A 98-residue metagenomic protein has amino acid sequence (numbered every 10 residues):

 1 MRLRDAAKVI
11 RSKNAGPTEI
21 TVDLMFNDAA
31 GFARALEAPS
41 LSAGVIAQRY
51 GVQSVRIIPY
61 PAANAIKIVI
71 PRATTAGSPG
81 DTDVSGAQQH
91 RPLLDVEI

Functional and structural regions predicted by a protein language model:
M1-T18: Short, charged/polar N-terminal "headpieces" of proteins
A7, A30, R72-T74: A broadly conserved detector of short glycine/acidic/proline-rich loop/turn motifs that flank catalytic sites and bind
I10, I20, S40-A43, G80-V84 (+1 more regions): Lumenal/extracellular ectodomains and adaptor appendage modules of the eukaryotic vesicle/secretory system
T18-I20, N64: Residues at beta-strand starts and edge strands
A30-Y60: Acidic, aromatic-enriched beta-alpha/helix-loop junctions
Q48-I98: Helix-rich interaction surfaces within compact, conserved domain-sized segments that mediate assembly or partner
